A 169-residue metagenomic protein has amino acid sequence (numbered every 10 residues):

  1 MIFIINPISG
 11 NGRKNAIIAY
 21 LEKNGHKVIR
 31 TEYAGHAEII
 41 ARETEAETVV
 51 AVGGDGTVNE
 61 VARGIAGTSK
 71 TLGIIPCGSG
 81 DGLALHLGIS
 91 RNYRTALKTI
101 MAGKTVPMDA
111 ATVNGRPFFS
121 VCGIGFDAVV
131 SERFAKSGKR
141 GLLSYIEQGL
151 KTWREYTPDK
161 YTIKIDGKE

Functional and structural regions predicted by a protein language model:
M1-V49, N59, R63, T95: ATP/NTP phosphate-donor binding region
I2, N24, T31, A66-T71 (+1 more regions): Catalytic core of DAGKc-family lipid kinases
V50, G73: Short aromatic-hydrophobic micro-motifs that form the base-stacking/packing surface for donor nucleotide recognition
A51-D55: N-terminal glycine-rich "phosphate-gripper" loop used for MgATP/nucleotide binding and carboxylate activation
T57-V58, G82: Short, active-site-adjacent cap segments at secondary-structure transitions
V58-N59, F126: Residue-level micro-sites within transmembrane alpha helices that shape and flank functional polar/acidic positions
